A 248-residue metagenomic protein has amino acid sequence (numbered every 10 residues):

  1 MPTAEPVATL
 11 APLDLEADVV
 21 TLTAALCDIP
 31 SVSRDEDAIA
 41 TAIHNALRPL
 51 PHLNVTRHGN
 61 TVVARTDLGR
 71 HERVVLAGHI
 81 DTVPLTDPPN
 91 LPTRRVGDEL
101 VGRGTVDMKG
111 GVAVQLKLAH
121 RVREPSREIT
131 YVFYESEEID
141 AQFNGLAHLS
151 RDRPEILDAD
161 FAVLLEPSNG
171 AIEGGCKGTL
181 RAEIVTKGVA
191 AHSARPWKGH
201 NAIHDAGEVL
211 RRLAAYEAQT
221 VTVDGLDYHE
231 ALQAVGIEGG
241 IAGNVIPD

Functional and structural regions predicted by a protein language model:
P2-T105, E124: Acidic/His- and Gly-rich active-site-bordering loop/insert found across diverse amide/peptide-bond hydrolases
P30, L47, L76-H79, Q115 (+4 more regions): Buried hydrophobic positions in well-ordered alpha/beta secondary-structure cores of metabolic enzymes
D37, D87, V112, Q142-A147 (+1 more regions): Conserved strand-to-helix beginnings and helix N-cap segments that scaffold or border functional pockets
E72-V75, D98-E99, T130, D160-V163 (+1 more regions): Structural motif
L76, V96-Q142, I184-T186, W197-E217: Alpha-helical metal-binding/catalytic segments enriched in His/Glu/Asp
A113-R181: Acidic/histidine-rich catalytic neighborhood of metal-dependent amide-processing enzymes
R151-D248: Midchain, well-structured core segments that form catalytic/ion-binding scaffolds
